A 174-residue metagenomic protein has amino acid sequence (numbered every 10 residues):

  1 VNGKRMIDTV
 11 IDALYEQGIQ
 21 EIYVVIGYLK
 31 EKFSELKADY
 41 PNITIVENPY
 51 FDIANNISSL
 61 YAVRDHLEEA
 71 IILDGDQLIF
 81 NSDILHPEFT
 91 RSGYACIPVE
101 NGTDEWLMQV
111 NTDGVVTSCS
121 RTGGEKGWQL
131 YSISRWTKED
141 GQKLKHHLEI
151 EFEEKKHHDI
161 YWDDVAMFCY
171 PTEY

Functional and structural regions predicted by a protein language model:
V1-I26, K30: N-terminal glycine-rich phosphate-binding loop and ensuing alpha1 helix
I19, Y40-N42, D113, E173: A generic structural signal for alpha->beta connector loops
K32-E35, A62, K143, V165: Phosphate- and divalent-cation-binding pockets in alpha/beta enzyme and binding domains that engage nucleotide-derived
S34, A38-L107: Conserved beta-loop-beta/alpha segment of the NTase-like Rossmann-fold superfamily that binds/positions NTPs
F80-K155: Conserved core of the sugar-phosphate nucleotidyltransferase
E154-W162: An accessory alpha-helical subdomain
V165-Y174: Catalytic donor-sugar/metal-binding loop of nucleotide-sugar-dependent glycosyltransferases
